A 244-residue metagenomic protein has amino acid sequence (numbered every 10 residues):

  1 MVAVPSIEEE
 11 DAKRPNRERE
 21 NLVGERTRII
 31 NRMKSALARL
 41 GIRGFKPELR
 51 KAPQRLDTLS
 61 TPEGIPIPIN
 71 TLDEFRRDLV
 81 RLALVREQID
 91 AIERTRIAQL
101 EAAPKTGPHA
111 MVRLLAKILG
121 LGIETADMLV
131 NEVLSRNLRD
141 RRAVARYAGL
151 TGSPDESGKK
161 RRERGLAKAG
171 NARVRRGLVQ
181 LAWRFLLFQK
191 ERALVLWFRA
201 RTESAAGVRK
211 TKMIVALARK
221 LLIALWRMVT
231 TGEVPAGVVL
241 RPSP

Functional and structural regions predicted by a protein language model:
M1-E10, L186: Short, polar/flexible loop-turn hinges at active-site or ligand-entry regions and domain interfaces
I7, D11-L114, P242: Glycine-rich, often acidic, oxyanion-interacting loops/wings at catalytic, nucleic-acid, or phospho-protein interfaces
T27, K34, A38-G41, V130 (+4 more regions): Hydrophobic/aromatic-lined pockets within catalytic cores
M111-K210: Phosphate-backbone recognition surface of nucleic-acid-processing proteins
K159-K160, F198-P244: Low-complexity, acidic/Ser/Thr- and charged residue-rich accessory regions of DNA metabolism proteins
